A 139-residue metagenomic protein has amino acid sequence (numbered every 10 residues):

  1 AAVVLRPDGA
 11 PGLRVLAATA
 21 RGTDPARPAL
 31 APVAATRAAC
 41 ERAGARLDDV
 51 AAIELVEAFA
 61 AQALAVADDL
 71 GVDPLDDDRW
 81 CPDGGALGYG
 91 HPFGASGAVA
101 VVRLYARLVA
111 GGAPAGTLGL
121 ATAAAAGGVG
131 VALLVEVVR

Functional and structural regions predicted by a protein language model:
A1-R42, V102, L108-L118, A125-G127 (+1 more regions): Condensing-enzyme catalytic core mediating Claisen C-C bond formation in acyl metabolism
P11, A51, V131-L133: Structural beta-strand/beta-sheet cores of well-ordered domains, especially the beta-sheet scaffolds that support
L16, T23-G88: Active-site pocket-lining segment
L64-A65, D69, L75-A132: Internal helix-turn-beta structural module
